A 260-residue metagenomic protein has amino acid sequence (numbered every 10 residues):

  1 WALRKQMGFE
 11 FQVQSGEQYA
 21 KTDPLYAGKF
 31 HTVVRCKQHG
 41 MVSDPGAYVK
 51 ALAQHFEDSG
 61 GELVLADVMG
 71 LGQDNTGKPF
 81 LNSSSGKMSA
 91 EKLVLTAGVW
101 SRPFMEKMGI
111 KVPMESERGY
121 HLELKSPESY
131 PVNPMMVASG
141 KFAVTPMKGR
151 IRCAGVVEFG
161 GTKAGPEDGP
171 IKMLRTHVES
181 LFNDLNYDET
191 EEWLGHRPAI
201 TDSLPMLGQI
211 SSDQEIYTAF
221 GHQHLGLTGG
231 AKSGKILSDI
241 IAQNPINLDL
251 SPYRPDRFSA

Functional and structural regions predicted by a protein language model:
W1-G16: Dinucleotide-binding Rossmann-like beta1-alpha1 core, especially the glycine-rich loop that anchors the ADP
A2-L3, Y26-K92: Helical element adjacent to the flavin cofactor pocket in flavoenzyme catalytic cores
Q12-Q14, E62-V64, D188-T190: General small-molecule cofactor/ligand-binding pocket signal
C36-Q54, V99-W100, P170-H177, G226 (+1 more regions): Mid-domain beta-loop-alpha active-site segment that forms a flexible, acidic cofactor/metal-binding surface
P45, A138-S139, E179-A260: C-terminal catalytic lobe of FAD-dependent flavoproteins
A51, H55-D58, P103, K107 (+3 more regions): Alpha-helical scaffold segments in soluble metabolic enzymes
V64, V94, Y217-A219: Hydrophobic/aromatic beta-strand patches that form the interior of the parallel beta-sheet core in alpha/beta enzyme
G70-G72, G77-P79, K87-E215: Active-site substrate-recognition segment that forms the wall of the catalytic cavity or substrate channel
